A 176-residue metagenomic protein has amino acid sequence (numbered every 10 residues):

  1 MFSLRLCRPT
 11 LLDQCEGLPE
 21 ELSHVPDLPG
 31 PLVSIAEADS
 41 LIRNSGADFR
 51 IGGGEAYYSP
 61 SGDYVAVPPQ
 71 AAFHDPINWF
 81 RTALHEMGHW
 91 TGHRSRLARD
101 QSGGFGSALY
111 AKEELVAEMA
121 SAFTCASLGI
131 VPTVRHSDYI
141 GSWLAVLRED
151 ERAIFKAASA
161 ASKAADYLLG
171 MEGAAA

Functional and structural regions predicted by a protein language model:
M1-A176: N-terminal accessory/interface modules of nucleic-acid-binding and processing proteins
